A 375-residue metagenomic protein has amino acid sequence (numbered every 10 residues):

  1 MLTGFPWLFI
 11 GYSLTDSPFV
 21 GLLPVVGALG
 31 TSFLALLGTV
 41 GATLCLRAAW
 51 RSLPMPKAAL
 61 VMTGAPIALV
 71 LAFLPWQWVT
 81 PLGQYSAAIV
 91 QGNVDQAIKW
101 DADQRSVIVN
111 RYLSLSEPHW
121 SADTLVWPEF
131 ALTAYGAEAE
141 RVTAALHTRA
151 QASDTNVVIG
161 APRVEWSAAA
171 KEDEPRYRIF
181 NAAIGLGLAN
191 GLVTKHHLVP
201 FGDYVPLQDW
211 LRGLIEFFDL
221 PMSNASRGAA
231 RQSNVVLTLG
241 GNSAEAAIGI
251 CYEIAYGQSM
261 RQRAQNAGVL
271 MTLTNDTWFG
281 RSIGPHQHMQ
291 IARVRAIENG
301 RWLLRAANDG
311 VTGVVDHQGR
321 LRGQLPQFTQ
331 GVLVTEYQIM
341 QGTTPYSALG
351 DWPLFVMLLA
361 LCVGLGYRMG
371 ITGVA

Functional and structural regions predicted by a protein language model:
M1-A375: Enzyme catalytic cores with a strong preference for nitrogen-chemistry domains
